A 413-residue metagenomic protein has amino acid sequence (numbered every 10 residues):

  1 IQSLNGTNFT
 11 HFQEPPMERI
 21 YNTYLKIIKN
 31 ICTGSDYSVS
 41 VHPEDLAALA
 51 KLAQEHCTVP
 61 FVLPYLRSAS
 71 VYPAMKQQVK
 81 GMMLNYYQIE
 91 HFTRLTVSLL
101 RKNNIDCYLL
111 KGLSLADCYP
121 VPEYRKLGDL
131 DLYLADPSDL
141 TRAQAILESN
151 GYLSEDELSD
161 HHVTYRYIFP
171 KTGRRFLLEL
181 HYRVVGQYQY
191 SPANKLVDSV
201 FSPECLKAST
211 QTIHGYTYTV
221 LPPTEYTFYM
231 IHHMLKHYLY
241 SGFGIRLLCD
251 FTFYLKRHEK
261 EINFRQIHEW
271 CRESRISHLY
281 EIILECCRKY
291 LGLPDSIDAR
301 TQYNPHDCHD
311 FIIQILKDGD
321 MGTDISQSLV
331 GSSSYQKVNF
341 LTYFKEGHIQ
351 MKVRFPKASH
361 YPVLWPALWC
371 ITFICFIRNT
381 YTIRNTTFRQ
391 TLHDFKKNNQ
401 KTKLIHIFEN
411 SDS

Functional and structural regions predicted by a protein language model:
I1-P16: N-terminal amphipathic/basic-hydrophobic helices that include classical n-h-c signal peptides and signal-anchor
P15-G128, L134-S413: Conserved NTP-donor binding/palm subdomain of two-metal-ion nucleotidyltransferases/polymerases, i.e., the charged
